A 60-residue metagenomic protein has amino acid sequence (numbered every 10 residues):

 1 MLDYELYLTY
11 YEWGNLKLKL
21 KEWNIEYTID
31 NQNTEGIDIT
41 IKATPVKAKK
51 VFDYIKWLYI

Functional and structural regions predicted by a protein language model:
M1-Q32: N-terminal acidic leader/helix
T9-W13, K42-K49: Helix N-cap motif at beta-to-alpha junctions
Y10-E12, W57-I60: Proteins with a high burden of low-complexity, intrinsically disordered sequence enriched in S/T/G/P/A and R, requiring
K19-E22, K50-Y59: Short amphipathic alpha-helices in soluble, non-transmembrane regions that often serve as interface/regulatory elements
N33-I37: Short acidic/glycine-enriched loop/turn segments that link adjacent beta-strands
D38-P45, L58: Positively charged, small/polar-rich N-terminal and surface patches that mediate targeting and assembly and bind
